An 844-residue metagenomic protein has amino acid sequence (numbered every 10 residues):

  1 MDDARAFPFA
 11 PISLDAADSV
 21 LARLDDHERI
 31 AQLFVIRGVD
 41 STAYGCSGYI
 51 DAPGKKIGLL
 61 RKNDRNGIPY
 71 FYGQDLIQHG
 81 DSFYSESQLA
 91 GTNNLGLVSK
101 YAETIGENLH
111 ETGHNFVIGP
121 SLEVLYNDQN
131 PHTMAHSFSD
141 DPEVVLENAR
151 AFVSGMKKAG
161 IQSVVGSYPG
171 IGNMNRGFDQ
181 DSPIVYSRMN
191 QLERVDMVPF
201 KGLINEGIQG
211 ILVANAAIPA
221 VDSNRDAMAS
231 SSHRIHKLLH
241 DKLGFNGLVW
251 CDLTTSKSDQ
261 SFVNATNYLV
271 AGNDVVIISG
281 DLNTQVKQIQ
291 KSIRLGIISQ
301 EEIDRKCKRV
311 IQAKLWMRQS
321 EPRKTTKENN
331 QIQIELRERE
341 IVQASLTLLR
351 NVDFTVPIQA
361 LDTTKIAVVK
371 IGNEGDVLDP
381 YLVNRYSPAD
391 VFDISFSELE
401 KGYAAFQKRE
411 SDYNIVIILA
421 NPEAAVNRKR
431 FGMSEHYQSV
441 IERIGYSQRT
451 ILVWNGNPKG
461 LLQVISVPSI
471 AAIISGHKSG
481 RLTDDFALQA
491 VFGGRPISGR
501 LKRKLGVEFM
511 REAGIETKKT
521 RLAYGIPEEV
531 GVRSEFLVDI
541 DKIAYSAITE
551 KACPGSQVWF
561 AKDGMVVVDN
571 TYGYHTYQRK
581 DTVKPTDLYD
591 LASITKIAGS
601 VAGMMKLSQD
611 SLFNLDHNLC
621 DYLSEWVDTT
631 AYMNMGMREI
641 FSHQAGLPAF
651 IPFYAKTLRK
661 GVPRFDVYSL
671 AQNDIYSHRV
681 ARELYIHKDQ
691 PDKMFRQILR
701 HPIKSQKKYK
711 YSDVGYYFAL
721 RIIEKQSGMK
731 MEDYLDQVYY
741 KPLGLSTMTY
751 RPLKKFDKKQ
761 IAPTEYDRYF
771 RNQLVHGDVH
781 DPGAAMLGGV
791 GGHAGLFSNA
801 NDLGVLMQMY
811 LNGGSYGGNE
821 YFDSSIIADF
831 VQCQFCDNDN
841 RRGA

Functional and structural regions predicted by a protein language model:
M1-G45, S261-E529, R533: Preference for extracellular/luminal or secreted protein segments
A16, A22, D64, D140-E302: Second-shell residues forming the walls of enzyme active-site clefts
Q32-G38, S47-D51, Y70-Q74, F116-P120 (+5 more regions): Hydrophobic faces of well-ordered beta-strands that scaffold small-molecule active sites in alpha/beta enzyme cores
A43-K55, D128, L203-A227, I415-R428: Short acidic, glycine-rich surface-loop motifs adjacent to enzyme active sites
L59-Y84, I105-L125, V145-G172: Glycine-rich, aromatic-flanked loop segments that form ligand/cofactor-binding clefts across common enzyme folds
V530-L591, L612-N614, H701, L774 (+1 more regions): Short, conserved catalytic-motif segment at the N-terminal edge
E550-Q557, R579-I640, P702-G715, G791-A794: Short active-site loop at a secondary-structure junction that contains or immediately precedes the catalytic residue(s)
T630-A844: Short, surface-exposed loop or secondary-structure junction motifs that flank catalytic or metal-binding residues
